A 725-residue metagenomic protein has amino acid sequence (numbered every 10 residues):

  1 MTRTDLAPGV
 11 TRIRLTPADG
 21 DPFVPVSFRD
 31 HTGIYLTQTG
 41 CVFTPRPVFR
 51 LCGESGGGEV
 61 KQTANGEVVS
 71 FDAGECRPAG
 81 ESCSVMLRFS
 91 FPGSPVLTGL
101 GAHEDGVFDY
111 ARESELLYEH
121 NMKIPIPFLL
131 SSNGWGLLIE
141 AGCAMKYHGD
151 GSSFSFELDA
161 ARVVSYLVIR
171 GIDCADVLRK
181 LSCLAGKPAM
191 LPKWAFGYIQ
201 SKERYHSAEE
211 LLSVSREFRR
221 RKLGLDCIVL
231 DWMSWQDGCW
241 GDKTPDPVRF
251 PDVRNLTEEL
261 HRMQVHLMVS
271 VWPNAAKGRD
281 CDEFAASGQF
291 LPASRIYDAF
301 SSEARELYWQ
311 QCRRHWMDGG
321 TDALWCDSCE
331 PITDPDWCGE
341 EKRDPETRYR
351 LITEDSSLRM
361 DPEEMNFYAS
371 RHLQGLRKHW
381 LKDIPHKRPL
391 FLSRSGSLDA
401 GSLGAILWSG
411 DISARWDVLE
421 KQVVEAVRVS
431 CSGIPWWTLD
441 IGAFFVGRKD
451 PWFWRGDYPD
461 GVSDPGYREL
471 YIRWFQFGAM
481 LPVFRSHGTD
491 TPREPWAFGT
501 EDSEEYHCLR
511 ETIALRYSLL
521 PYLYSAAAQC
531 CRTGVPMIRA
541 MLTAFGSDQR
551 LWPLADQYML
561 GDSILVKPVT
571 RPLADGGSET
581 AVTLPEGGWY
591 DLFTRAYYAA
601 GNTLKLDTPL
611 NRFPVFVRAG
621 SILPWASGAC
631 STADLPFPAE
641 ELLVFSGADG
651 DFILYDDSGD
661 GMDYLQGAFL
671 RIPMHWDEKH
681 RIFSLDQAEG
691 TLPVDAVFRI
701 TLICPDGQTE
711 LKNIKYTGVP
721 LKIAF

Functional and structural regions predicted by a protein language model:
M1-T2, F725: Basic/polar N-terminal segments that are highly enriched at the extreme N-terminus, encompassing both cleavable
R3-C52, G56-N611: Catalytic-domain carbohydrate-binding cleft regions of carbohydrate-active enzymes
Y597-P609, L711-F725: Short, surface-exposed beta-strand/turn "edge" patches of beta-sheet domains
V615-K722: Accessory, solvent-exposed terminal regions and/or long lumenal/extracellular loops of proteins
